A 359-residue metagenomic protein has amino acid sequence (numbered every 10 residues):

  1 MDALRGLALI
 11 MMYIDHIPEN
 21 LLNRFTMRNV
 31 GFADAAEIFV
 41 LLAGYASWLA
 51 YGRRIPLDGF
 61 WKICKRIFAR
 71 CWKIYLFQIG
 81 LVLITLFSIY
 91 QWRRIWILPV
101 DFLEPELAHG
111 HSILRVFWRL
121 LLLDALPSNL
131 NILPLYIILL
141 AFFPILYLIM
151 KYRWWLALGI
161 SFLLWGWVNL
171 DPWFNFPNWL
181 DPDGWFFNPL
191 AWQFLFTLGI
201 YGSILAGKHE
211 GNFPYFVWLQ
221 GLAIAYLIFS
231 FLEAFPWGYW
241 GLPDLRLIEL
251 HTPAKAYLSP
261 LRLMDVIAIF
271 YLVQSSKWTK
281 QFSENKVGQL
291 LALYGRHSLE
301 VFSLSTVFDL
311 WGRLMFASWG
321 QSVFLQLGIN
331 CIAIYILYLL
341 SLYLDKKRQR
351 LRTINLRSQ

Functional and structural regions predicted by a protein language model:
M1-Q359: Alpha-helical transmembrane segments and their immediate juxtamembrane cytosolic regions
